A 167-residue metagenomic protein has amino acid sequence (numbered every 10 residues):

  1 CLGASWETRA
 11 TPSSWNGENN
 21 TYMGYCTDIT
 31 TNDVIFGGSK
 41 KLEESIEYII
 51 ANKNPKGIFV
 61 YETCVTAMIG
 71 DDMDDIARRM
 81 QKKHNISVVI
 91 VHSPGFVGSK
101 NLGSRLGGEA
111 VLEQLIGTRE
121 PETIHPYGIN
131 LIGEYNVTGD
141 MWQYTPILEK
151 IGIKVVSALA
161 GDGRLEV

Functional and structural regions predicted by a protein language model:
C1-V167: An N-terminal assembly and electron-transfer interface module characteristic of large anaerobic redox and radical
